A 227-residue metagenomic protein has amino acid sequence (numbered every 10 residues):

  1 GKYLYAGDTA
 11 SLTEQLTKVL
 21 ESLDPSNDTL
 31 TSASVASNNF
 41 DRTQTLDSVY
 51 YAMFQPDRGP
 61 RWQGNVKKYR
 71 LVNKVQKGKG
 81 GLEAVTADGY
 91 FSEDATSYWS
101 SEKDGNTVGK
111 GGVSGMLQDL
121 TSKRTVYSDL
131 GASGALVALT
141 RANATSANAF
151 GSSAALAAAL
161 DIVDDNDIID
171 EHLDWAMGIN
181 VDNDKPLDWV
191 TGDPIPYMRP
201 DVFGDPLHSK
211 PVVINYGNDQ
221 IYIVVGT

Functional and structural regions predicted by a protein language model:
G1-T227: A fold-level detector for beta-propeller and closely related beta-sheet-rich head/sensor domains
